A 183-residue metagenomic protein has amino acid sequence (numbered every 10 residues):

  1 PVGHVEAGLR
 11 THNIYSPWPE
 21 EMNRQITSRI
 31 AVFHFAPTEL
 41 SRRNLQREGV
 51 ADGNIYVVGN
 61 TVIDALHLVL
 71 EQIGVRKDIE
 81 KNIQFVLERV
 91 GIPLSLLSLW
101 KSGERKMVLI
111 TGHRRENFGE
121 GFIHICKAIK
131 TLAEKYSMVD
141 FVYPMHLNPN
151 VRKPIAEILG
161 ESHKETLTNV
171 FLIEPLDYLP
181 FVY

Functional and structural regions predicted by a protein language model:
P1-D52: Active-site and donor-binding regions of nucleotide-sugar-utilizing enzymes
V2, H34, I55, V108 (+2 more regions): Hydrophobic/aromatic residues located in beta-strands of well-ordered beta-sheets within soluble catalytic
I30-E120: A nucleotide-sugar donor-handling region in carbohydrate enzymes
R43-N44, N148-P154: Short, charged/polar "capping" segments at the starts of alpha-helices and the immediately preceding loops
E116-K130: A conserved mid-protein helix/loop that constitutes part of the nucleotide-sugar donor-binding site
C126-M145: A conserved nucleotide-sugar
I155-P175: Nucleotide-activated donor-binding/catalytic signature segment of Leloir-type glycosyltransferases, i.e., the conserved
D177-Y183: Short acidic alpha-helix that forms the nucleotide-activated donor recognition element in Leloir-type transferases
